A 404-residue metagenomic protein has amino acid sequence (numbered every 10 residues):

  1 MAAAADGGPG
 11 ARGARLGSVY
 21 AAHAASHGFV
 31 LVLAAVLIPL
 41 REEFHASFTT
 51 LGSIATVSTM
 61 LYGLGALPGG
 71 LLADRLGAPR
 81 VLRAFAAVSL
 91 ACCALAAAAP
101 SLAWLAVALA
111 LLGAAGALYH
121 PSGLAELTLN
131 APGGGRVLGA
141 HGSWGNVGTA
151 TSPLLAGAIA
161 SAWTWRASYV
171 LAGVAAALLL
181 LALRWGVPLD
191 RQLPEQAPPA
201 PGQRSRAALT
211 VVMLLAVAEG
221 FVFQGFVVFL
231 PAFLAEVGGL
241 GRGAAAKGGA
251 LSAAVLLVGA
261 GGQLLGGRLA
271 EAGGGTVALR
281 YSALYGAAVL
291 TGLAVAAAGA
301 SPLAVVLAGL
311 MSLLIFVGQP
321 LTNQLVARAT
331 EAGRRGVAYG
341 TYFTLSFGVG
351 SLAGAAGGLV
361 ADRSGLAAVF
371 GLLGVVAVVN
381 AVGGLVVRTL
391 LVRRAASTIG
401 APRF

Functional and structural regions predicted by a protein language model:
L31, T59-L67, T149-A150, L256-L264 (+1 more regions): Residue-level signature of mid-helix packing/kink "hotspots" within the transmembrane helices of 12-pass Major
L33-A34, A208-A260: Extracytoplasmic gate region of multi-pass secondary transporters
L64-P100: Conserved MFS/SLC helix-loop-helix module at the cytosolic interface between two early adjacent transmembrane helices
A66-G77, G262-G274, A361: Helix-to-loop junctions at the C-terminal end of transmembrane segments in multipass secondary transporters
A108-G145: Cytoplasmic helix-loop-helix junction between adjacent transmembrane helices in 12-TM secondary transporters
H141-V187: Helix-loop-helix hairpin linking two adjacent transmembrane segments in secondary transporters
G274-T322: C-terminal transmembrane helical hairpin of 12-TM major facilitator-type secondary transporters
A329-R363: A late C-terminal transmembrane helix in Major Facilitator Superfamily
